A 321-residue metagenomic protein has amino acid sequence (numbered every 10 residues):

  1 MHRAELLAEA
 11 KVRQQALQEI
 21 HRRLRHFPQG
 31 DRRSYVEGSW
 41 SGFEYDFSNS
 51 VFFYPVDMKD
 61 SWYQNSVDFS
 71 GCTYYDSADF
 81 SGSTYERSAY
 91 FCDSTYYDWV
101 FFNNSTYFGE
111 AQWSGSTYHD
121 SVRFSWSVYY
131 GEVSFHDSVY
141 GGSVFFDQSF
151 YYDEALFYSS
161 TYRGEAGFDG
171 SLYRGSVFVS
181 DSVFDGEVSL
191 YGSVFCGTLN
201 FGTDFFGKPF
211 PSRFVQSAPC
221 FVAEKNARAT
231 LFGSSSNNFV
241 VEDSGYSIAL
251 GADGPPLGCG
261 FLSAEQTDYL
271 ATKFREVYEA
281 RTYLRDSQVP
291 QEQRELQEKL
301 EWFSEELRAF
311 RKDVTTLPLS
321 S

Functional and structural regions predicted by a protein language model:
M1-S321: N-terminal leader/targeting and pre-domain segments
